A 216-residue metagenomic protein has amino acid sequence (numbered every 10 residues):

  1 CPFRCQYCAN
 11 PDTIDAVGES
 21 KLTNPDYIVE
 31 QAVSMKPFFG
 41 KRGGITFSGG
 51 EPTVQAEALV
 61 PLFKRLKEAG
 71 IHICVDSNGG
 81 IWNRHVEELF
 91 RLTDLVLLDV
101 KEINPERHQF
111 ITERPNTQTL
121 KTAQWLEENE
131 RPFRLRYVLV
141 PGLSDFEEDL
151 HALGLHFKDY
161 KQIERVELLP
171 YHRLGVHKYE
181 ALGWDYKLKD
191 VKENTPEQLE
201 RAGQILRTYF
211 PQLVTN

Functional and structural regions predicted by a protein language model:
C1-L22: Canonical Radical SAM [4Fe-4S] cluster-binding loop centered on the CxxxCxxC motif and its immediate flanking residues
D12-G18, Q109-P115, G183-V191: Short glycine-enriched, charge-decorated loop/helix-capping segments at active-site entrances that position
A16-Y27, Q31-S34: FAD-binding FR-type
P25, I71-H72, L95, L206-F210: Residue-level detection of beta-strand scaffold positions
V29, V33-P37, K41-G44, G49 (+1 more regions): Conserved AdoMet/S-adenosylmethionine-binding subsite of the radical SAM
P141-N216: Auxiliary Fe-S-binding modules of radical SAM enzymes
